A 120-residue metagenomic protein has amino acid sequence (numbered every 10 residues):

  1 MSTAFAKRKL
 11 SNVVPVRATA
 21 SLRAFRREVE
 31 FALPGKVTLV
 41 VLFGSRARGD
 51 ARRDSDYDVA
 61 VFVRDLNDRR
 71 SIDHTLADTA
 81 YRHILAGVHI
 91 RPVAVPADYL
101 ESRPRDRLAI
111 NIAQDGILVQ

Functional and structural regions predicted by a protein language model:
M1-L39, R48-R53, R64-Q120: Catalytic core of pol beta-like nucleotidyltransferases
S45: Conserved H-loop
D58-F62: Short beta-strand->loop micro-motif that forms the acidic, two-metal-ion catalytic signature in nucleotide-processing
